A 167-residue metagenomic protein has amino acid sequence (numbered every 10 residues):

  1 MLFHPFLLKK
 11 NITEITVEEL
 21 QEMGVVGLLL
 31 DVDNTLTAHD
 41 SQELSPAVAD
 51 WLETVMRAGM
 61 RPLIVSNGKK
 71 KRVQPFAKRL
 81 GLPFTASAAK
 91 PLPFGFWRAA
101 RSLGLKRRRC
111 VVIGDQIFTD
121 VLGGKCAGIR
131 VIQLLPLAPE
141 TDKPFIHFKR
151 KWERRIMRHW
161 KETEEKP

Functional and structural regions predicted by a protein language model:
M1-L30, T37-Q42, P46-P167: Asp-based, Mg2+/Mn2+-dependent phosphohydrolase catalytic module
